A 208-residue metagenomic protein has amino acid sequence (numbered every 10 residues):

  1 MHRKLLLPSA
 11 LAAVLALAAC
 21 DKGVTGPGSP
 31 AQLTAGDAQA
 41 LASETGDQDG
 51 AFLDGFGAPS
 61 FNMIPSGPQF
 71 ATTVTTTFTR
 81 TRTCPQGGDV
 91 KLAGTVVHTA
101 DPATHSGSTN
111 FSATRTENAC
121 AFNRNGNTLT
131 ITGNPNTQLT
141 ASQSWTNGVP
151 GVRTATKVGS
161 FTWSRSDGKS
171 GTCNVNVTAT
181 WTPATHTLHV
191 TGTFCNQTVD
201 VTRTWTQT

Functional and structural regions predicted by a protein language model:
M1-S9: Bacterial N-terminal signal peptides that target proteins for export
A12-A13: Repetitive helical segments and hydrophobic/amphipathic motifs
A16-A19: C-terminal motif of bacterial Sec signal peptides marking the signal peptidase cleavage site
K22-T208: Low-complexity, intrinsically disordered segments exposed to solvent
